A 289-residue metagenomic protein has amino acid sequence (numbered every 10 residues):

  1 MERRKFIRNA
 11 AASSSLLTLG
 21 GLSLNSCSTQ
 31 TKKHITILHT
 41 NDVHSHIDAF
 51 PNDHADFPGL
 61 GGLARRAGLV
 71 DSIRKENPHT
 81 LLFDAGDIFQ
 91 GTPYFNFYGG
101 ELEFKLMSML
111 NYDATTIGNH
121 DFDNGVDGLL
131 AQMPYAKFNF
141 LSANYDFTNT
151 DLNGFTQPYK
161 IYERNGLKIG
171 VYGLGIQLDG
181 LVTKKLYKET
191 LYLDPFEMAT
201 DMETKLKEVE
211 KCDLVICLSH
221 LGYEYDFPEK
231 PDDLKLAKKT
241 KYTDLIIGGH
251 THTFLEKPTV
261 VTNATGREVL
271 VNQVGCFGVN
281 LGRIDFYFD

Functional and structural regions predicted by a protein language model:
I7-D289: Acidic, metal/ion-coordinating pockets
